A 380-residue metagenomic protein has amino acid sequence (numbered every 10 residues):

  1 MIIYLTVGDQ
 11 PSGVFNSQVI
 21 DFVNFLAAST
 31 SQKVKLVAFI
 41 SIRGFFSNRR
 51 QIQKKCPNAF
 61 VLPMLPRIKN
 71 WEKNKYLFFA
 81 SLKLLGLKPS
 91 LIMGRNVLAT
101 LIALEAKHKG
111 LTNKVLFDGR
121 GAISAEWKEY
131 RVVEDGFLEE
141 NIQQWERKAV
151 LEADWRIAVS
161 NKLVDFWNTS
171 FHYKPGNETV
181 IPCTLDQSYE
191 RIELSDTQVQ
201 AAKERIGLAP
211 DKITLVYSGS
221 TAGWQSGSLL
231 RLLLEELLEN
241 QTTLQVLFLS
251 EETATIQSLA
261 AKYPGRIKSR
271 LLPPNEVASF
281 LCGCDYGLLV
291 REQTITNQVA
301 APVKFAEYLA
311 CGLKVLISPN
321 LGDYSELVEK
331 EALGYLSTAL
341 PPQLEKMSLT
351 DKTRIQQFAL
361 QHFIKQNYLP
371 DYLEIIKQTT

Functional and structural regions predicted by a protein language model:
M1-R49, L232-Q241: N-terminal subdomain of nucleotide-sugar transferases
I3-L5, A209-Q225, L230-L234: Conserved donor-binding/catalytic core segment of Leloir-type glycosyltransferases
V7, P63-M64, L116-R147, D165 (+3 more regions): Acceptor-binding helix/loop patch of EC 2.4 sugar-transfer enzymes, predominantly nucleotide-sugar-dependent
G13, Q225, L271-F280, G287-E307 (+1 more regions): Nucleotide-sugar-dependent
N24, F78-G86, L101, E105-K109 (+3 more regions): Membrane-proximal helix-turn-helix segments that form the acceptor-binding/catalytic region of lipid-linked
A103, E140, R147-N177, L185-Y189 (+2 more regions): A short, active-site helix/loop in glycosyltransferases that binds the activated sugar's phosphate group
S250, A254-L281, Y286: Nucleotide-activated donor-binding/catalytic signature segment of Leloir-type glycosyltransferases, i.e., the conserved
A339-T379: A charged, aromatic-enriched C-terminal amphipathic alpha-helix characteristic of glycosyltransferases across folds
